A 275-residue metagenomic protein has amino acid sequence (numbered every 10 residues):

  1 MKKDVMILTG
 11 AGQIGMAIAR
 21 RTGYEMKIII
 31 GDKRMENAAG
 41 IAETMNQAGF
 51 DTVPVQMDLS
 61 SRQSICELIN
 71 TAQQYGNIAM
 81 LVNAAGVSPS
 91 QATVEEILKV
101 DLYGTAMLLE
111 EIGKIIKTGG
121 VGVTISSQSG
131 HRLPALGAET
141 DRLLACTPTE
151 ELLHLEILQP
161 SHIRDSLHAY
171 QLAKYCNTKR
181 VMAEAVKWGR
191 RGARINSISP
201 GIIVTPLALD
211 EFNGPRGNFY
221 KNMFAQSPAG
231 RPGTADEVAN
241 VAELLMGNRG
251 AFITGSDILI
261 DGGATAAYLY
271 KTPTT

Functional and structural regions predicted by a protein language model:
M1-I29: Canonical Rossmann dinucleotide-binding motif of NAD(H)/NADP(H)-dependent dehydrogenases/reductases, specifically
Y24-G40: Conserved glycine-rich Rossmann-like NAD(P)H-binding loop of the short-chain dehydrogenase/reductase
M45-Q63: Rossmann-fold cofactor-recognition segment
G86-Q91, T118-R191, P200-T205: Catalytic loop of short-chain dehydrogenase/reductase
L136-C146, I203-Q226, A267-T275: A glycine/serine/threonine-rich, flexible loop-to-helix segment that serves as the NAD(P) cofactor-binding "lid"
R194, I253-G255: Short, small/polar-rich loop/turn modules that mediate ligand/substrate recognition or access, typified
S227-V238, R249: A conserved structural motif in NAD(P)-dependent oxidoreductases
